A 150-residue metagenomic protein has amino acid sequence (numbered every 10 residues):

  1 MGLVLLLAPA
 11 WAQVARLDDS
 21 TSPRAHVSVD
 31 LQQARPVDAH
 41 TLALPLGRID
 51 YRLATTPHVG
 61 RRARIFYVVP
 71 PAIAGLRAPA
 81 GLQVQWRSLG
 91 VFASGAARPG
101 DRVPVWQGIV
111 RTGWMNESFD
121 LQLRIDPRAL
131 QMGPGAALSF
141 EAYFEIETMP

Functional and structural regions predicted by a protein language model:
M1-A8: Bacterial N-terminal signal peptides
V4, A78-A80, P99: Intrinsically disordered, low-complexity regions enriched in Ser/Pro/Gly/Gln/His and often acidic
W11-G81, V110-P150: N-terminal small/polar-rich segments of proteins
A78-A93: Short, surface-exposed beta-strand/strand-loop-strand elements in extracellular ectodomains
G90-N116: Extended, solvent-exposed segments with strong compositional bias
